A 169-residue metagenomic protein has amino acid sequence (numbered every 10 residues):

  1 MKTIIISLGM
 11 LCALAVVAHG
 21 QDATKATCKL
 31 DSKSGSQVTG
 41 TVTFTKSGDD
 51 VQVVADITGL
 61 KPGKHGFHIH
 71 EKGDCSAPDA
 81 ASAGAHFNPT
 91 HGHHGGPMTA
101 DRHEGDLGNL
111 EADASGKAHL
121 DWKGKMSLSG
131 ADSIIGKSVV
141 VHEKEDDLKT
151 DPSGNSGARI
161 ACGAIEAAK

Functional and structural regions predicted by a protein language model:
I5-L8, V16-K64, I69-K169: N-terminal leader/targeting pre-sequences
